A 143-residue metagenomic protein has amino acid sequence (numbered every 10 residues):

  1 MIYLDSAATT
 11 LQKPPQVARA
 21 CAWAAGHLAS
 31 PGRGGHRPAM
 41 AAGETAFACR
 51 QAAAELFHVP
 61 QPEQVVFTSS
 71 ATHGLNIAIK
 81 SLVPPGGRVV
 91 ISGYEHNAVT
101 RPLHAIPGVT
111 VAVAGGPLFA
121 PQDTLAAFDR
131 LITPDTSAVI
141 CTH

Functional and structural regions predicted by a protein language model:
M1-H143: Pyridoxal 5′-phosphate
